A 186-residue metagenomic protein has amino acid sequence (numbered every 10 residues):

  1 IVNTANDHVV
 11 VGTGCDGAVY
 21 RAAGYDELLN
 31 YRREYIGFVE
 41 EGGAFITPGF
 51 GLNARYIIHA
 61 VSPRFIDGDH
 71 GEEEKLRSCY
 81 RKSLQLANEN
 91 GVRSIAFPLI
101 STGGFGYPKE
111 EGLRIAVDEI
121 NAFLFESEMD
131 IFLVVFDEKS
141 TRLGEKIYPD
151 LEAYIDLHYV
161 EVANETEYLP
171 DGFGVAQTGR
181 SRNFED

Functional and structural regions predicted by a protein language model:
I1-D186: Macrodomain-like recognition of ADP-ribose-binding/processing modules
